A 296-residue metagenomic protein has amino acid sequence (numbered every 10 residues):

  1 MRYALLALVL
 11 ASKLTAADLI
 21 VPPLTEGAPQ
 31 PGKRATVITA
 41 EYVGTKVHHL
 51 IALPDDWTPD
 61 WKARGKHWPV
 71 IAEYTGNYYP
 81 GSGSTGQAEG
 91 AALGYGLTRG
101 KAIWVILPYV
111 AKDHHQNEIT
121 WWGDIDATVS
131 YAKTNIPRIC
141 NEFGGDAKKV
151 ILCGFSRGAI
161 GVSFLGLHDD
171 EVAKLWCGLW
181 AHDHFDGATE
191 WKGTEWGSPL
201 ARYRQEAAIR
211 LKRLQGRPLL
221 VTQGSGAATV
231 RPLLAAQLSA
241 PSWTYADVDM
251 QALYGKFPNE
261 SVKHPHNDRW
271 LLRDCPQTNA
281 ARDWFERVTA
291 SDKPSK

Functional and structural regions predicted by a protein language model:
Y3-L14: Sec-dependent N-terminal signal peptides
A16-W68, A102, S198-P199, V248 (+1 more regions): A domain-start/cap signature at the N-terminus of enzymes
W57-K66, N117-R157: Gly/Ser-rich "nucleophile elbow"/oxyanion-hole loop immediately N-terminal to the catalytic nucleophile in hydrolases
K66-V70, R99-W104, D146-V150, V172-G178 (+1 more regions): Loop/turn elements at helix/coil->beta-strand transitions in domains of secreted/extracellular proteins
H67-V70, Y74-T134: Active-site machinery of serine-nucleophile hydrolases
A159-E171: Short glycine-enriched nucleophile-adjacent loop and the immediately C-terminal alpha-helix near the catalytic center
E171-P276: The feature captures the conserved acid-bearing segment of alpha/beta-hydrolase catalytic domains
N267, L271-K296: Catalytic active-site module of serine/aspartate enzymes centered on a nucleophile-bearing elbow/loop
